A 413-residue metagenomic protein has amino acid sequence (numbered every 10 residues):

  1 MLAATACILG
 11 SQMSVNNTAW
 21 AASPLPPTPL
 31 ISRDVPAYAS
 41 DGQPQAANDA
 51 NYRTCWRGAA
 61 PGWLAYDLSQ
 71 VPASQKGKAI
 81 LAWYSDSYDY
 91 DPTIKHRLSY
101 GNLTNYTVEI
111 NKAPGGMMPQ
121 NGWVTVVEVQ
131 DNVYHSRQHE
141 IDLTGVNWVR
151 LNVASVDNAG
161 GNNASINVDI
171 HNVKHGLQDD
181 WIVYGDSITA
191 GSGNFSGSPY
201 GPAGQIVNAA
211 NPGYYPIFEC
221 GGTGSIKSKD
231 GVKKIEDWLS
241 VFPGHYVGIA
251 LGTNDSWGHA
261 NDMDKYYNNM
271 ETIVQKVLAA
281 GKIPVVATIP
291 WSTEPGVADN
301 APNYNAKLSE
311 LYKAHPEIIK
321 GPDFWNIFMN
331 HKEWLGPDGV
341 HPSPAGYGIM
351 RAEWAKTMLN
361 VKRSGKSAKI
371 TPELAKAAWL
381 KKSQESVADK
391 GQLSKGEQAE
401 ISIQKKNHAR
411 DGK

Functional and structural regions predicted by a protein language model:
I8-T18: C-terminal segment of classical bacterial N-terminal signal peptides
A22-S74, S85-G101, G116, I188-T189: Disordered, acidic Ser/Thr/Pro-rich linker "stalks" and the adjacent N-terminal cap of the next globular domain
P61, Q70-A82, V146-N147, G176: Extended extracellular/luminal ectodomain segments enriched in beta-structured repeat modules
Y90-V173: Trp- and acidic/polar-enriched beta-sheet ligand-binding modules for extracellular glycan and matrix recognition
W148-G221, K234-P243: Serine-esterase "nucleophile elbow" of acetyl-processing enzymes
Y184-I188, E219-S225, I249-N254, A287-S292 (+2 more regions): Active-site-proximal beta-strand/loop segments in catalytic clefts of secreted hydrolases
N194, S292-I401, N407-H408: Catalytic His-Asp segment of secreted/periplasmic serine-dependent ester chemistry enzymes
K229-Y267, K276, V285-V286, P290-S292: Oxyanion-hole/transition-state-stabilizing segment in secreted/luminal serine hydrolases and related acyltransferases
